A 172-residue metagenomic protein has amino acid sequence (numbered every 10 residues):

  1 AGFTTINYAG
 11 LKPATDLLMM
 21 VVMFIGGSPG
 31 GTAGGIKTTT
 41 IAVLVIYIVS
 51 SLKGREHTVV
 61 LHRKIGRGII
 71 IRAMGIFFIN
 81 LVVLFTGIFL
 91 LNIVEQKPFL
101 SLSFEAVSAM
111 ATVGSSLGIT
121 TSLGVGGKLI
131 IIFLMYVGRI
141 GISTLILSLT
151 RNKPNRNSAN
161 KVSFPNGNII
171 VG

Functional and structural regions predicted by a protein language model:
A1-G172: Membrane-proximal intracellular helices of multi-pass ion channels
